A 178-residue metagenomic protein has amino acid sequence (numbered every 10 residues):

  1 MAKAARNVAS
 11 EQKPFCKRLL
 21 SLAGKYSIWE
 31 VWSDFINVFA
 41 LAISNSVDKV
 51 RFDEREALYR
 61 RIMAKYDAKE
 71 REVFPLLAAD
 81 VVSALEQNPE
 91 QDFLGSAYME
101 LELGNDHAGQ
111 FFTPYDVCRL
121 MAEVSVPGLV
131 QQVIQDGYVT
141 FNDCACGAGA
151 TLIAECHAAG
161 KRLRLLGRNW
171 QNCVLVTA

Functional and structural regions predicted by a protein language model:
M1-M99: A short N-terminal interaction module
L22-W29, H107-F112, F141, R168-N169: Short, charged/polar micro-motifs that form catalytic or ligand-binding hotspots
W32, L94-Y98, F111-F112, N142-A145 (+2 more regions): Broad hydrophobic/π-residue packing in well-ordered secondary structure
F35, T113-V117, G137: Short, conserved alpha-helical segments within structured domains
D48-F52, D106, V130-I134: Short, solvent-exposed secondary-structure capping/transition elements
D106-A122: Conserved SAM-binding loop and adjacent beta-strand
C118-A178: Conserved S-adenosyl-L-methionine
